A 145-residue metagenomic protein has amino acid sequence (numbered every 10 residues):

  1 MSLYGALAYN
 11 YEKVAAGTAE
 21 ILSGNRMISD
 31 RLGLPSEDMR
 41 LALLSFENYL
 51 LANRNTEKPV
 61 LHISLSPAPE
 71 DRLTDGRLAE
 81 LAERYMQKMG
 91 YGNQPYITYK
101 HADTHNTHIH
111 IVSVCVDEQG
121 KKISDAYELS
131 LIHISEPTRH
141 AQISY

Functional and structural regions predicted by a protein language model:
M1-S135, R139: N-terminal nicking endonuclease/strand-transfer module with a His-rich metal-binding environment and a catalytic Tyr
I143-Y145: Hydrophobic alpha-helical segments, chiefly the membrane-spanning helices and signal/signal-anchor peptides
